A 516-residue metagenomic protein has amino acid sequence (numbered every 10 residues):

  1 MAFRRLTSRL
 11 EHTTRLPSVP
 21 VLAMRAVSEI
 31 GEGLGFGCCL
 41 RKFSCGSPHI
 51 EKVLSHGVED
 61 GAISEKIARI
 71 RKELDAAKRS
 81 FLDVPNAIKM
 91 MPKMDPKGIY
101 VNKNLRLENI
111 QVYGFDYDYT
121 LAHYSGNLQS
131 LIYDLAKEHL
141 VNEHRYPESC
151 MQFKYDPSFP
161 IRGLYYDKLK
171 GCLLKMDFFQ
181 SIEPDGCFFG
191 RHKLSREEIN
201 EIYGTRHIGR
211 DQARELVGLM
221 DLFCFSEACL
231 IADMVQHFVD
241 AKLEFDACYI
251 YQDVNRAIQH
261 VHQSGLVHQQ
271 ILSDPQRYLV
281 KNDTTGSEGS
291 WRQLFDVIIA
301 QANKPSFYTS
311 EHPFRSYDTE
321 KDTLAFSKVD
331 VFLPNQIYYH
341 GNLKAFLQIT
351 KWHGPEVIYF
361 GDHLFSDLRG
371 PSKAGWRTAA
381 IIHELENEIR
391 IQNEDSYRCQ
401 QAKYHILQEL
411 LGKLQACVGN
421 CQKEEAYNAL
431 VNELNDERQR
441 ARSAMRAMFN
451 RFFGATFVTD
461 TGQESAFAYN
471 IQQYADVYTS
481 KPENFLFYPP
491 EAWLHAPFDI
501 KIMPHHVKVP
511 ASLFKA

Functional and structural regions predicted by a protein language model:
A2-A516: HAD-like aspartate-dependent phosphatase fold
